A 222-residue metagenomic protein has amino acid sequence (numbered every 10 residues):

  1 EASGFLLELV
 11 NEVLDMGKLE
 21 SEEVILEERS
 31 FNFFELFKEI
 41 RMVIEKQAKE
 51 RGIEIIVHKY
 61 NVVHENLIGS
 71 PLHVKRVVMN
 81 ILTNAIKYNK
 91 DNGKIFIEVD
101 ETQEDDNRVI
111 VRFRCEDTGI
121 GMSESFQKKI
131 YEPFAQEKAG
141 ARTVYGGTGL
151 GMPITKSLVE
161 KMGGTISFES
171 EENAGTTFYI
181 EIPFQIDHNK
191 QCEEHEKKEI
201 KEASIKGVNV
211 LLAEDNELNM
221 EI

Functional and structural regions predicted by a protein language model:
E1-L6: Short alpha-helical segment of the dimerization/phosphotransfer core of two-component systems
G17-E28: Helix-loop junction within the histidine kinase core
E27-F34, K49, E54-E65, T102: Conserved catalytic submotifs in the C-terminal HATPase_c
E39, K46, E50, H58 (+3 more regions): Disordered, acidic interdomain junction associated with two-component signaling
M122-Q136: Short conserved segment of the HATPase_c
G146, L150-G151, T155: Short alpha-helical Gxxx[C/S/T] motif in the catalytic ATP-binding
